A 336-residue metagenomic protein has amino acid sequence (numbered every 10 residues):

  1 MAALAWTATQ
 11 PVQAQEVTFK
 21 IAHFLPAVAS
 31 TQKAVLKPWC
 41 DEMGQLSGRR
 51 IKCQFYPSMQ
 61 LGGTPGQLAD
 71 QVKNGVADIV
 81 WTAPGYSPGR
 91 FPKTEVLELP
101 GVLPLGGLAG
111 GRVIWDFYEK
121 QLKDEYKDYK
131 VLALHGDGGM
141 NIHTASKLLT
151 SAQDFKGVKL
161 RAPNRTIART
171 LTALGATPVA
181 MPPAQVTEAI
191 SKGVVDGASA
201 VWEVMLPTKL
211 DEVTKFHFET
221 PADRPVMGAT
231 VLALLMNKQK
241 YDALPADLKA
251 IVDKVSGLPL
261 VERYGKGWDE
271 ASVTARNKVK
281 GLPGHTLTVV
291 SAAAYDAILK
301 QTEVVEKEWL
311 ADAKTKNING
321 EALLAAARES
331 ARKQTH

Functional and structural regions predicted by a protein language model:
M1-L4: Sec-dependent N-terminal signal peptides
W6-A14: Sec/Tat signal peptide C-region and signal peptidase I cleavage site
A14-L108, D124-H336: N-terminal secretory/targeting leader peptides
Y118: Basic phosphate/pyrophosphate-binding loop/patch that engages nucleotide-derived ligands
